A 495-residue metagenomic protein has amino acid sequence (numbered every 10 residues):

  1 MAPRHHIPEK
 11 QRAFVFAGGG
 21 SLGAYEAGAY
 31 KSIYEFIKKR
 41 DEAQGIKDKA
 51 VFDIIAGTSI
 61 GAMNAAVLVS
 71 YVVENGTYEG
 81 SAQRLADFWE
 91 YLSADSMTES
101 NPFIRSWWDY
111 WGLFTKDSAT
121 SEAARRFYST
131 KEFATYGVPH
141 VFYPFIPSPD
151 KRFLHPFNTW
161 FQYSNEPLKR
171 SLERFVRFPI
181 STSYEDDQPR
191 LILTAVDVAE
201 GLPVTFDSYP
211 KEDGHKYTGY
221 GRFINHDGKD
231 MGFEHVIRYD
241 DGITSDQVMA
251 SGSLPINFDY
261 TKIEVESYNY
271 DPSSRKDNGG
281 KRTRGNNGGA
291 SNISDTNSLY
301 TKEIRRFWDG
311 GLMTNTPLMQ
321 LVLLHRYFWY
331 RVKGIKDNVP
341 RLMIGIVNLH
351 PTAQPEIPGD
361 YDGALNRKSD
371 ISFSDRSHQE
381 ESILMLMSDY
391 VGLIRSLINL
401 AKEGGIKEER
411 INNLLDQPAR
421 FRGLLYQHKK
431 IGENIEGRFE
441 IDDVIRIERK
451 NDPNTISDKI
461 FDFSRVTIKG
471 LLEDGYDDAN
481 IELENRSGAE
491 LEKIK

Functional and structural regions predicted by a protein language model:
I7-A13, S21-W160, E166, L172 (+3 more regions): Patatin-like phospholipase
G18-S21, A199: Short polar catalytic/cofactor-binding loops
E35-D48, V73-T77, P179-Y184, L323-N338: Alpha-helix termini
D95, E99-S100, F178-I192: A short alpha-helix-loop-beta-strand transition element characteristic of N-terminal alpha/beta dinucleotide-binding
E99-R152, D213-E234, N269-N297, E380-K430: Charged, glycine/proline-rich intrinsically disordered loops and linkers
P139, Y143-R174, Y184-Y327, D458-I460: Active-site gating loop/helix substructures
P156-F157, T301-E303, L312-N315, V332-A353 (+2 more regions): C-terminal helical/tail subdomains of lipid-metabolizing enzymes
